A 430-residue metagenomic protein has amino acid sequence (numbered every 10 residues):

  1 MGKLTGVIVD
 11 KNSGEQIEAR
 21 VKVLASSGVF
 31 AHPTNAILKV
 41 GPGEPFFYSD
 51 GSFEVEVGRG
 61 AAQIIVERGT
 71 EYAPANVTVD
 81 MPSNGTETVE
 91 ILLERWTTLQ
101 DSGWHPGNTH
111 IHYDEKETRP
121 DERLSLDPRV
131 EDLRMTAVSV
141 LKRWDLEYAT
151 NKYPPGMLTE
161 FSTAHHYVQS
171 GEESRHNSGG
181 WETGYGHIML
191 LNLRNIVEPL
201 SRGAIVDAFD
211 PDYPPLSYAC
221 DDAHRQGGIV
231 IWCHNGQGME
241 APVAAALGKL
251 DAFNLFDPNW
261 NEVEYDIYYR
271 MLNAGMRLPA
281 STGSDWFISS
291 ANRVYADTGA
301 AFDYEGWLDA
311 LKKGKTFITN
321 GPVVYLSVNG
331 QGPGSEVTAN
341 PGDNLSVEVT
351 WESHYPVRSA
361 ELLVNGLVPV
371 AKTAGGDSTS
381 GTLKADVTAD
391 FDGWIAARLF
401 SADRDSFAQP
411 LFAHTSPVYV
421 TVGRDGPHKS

Functional and structural regions predicted by a protein language model:
M1-G179, L191-I196: Long luminal/extracellular ectodomains of secretory-pathway precursor proteins
V9-V29, N35-L38, G43-F46, V55 (+3 more regions): C-terminal functional module detector
V21, G28-H32, F53-G58, A73 (+8 more regions): Generic detector of short, locally flexible boundary/turn motifs and exposed helical patches
A25-G28, L38-V40, G51, T97 (+6 more regions): A broad, low-specificity signal for short, low-complexity segments enriched in glycine/proline and polar/charged
F47, P154-P155, K249, E336-T338: Alpha-helix boundary/capping detector
S102-M276, A280, S284, A291: Catalytic cores of extracellular degradative/oxidative enzymes
